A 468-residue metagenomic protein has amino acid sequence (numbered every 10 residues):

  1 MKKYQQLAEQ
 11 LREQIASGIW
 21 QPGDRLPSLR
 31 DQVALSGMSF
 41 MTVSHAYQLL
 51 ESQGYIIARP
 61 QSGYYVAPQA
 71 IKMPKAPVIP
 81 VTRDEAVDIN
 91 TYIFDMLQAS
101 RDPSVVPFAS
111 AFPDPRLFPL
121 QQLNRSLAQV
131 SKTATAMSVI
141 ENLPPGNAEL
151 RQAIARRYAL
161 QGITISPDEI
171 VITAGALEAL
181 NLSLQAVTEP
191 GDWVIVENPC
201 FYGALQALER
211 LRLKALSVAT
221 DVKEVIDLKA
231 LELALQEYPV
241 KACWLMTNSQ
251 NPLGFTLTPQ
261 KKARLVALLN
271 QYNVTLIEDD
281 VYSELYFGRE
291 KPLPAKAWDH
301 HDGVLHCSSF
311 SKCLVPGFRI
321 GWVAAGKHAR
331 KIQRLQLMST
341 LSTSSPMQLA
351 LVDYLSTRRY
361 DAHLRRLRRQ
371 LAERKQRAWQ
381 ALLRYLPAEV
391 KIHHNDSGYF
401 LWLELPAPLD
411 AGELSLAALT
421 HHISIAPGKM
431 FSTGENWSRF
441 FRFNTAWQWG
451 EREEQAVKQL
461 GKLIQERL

Functional and structural regions predicted by a protein language model:
M1-A128, S309, Q333, L337-S344 (+9 more regions): N-terminal basic, amphipathic alpha-helical segments
A8, R12, N181, Q185 (+5 more regions): Amphipathic, non-transmembrane alpha-helical secondary structure
R83-G175, L182, S356, S424 (+1 more regions): N-terminal small-domain helix-loop-helix segment of the aminotransferase-like
L123, H300-R369: Conserved core segment of the aminotransferase class I/II
M137-Y272, E284-D299, L371, G461: Conserved core of the PLP fold type I
V196, S217, L276-E278, L351 (+1 more regions): Hydrophobic residues in well-ordered beta-strands that form the structural core
R369-W379, V390-E404: Conserved glycine-rich beta-strand-loop-beta hairpin in the small C-terminal domain of fold type I
